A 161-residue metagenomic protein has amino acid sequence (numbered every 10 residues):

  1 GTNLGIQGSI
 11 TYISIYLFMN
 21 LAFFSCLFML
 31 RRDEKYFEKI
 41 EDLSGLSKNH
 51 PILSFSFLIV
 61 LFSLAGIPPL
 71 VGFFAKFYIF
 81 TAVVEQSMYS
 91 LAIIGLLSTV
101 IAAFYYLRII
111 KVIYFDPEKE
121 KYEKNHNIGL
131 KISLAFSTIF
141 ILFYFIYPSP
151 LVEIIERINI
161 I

Functional and structural regions predicted by a protein language model:
G1-I161: Alpha-helical transmembrane segments of multi-pass membrane proteins predominantly involved in bioenergetics
